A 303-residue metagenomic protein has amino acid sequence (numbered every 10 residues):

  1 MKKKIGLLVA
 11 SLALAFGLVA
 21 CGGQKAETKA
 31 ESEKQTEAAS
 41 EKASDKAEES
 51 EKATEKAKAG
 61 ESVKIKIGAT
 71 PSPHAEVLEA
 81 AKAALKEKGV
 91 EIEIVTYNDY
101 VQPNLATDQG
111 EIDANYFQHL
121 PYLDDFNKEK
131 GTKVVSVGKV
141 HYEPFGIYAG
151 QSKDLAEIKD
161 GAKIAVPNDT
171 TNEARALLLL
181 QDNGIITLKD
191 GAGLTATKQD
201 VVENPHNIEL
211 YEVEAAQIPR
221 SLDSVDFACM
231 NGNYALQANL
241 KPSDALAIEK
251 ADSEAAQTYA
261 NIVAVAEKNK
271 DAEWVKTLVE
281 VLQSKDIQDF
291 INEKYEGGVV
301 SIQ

Functional and structural regions predicted by a protein language model:
L7, L18-E49: Bacterial lipoprotein signal-peptidase II cleavage site
E55, V137-I186, Q288: A conserved helix-loop-strand patch within extracytoplasmic ligand-binding domains of the periplasmic binding
G60-S72, V90-T96, K163-I164: Short, well-ordered beta-strand elements
I94-L105, G193-R220: Short helix-initiation/N-cap motifs at beta->coil->alpha
D108-Q118, A162, I185, H206-E209 (+1 more regions): Alpha-to-beta junction loops
D125-V137, Q151-S152, S224, C229 (+1 more regions): Ligand-binding "clamshell"
P144-L155, Y259-A272: A bilobed periplasmic-binding-protein/Venus flytrap-type ligand-binding module shared by bacterial periplasmic
N172-Q181, L282-I302: Periplasmic-binding protein-like
